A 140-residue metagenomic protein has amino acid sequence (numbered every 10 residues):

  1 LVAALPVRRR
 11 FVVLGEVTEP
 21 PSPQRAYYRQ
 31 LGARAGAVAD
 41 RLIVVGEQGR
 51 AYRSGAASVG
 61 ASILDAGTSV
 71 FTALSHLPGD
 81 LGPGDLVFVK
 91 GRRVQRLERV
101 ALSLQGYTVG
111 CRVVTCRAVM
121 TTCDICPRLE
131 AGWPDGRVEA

Functional and structural regions predicted by a protein language model:
L1-A140: ATP-dependent carboxylate-amine ligase
